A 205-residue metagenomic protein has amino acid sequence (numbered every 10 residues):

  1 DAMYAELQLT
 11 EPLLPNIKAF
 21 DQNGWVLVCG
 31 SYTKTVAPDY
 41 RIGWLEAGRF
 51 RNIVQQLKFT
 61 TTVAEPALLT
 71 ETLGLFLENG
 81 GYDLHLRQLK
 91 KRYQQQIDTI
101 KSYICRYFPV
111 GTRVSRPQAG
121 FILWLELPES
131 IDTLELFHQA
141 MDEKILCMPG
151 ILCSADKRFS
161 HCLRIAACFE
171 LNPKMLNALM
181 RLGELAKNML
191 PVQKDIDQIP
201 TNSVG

Functional and structural regions predicted by a protein language model:
A2-G205: PLP-dependent class I/II
